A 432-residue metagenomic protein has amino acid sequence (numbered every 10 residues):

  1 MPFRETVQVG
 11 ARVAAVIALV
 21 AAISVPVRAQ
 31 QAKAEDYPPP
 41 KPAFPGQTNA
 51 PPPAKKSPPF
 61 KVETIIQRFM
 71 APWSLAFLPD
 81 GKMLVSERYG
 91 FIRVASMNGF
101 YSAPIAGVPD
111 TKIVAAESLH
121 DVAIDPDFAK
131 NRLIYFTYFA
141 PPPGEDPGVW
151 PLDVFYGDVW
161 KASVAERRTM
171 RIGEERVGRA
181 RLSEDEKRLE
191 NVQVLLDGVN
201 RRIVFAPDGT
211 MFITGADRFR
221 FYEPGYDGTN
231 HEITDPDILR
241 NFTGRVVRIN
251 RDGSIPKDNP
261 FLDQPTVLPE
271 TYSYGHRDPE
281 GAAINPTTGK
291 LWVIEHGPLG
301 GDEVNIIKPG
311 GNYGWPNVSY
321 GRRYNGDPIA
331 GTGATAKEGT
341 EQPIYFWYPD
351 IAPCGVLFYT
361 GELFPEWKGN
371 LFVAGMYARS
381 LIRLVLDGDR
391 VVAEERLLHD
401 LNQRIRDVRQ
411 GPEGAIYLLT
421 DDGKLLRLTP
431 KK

Functional and structural regions predicted by a protein language model:
Q31-K56, E117-L119, D127-A129, A140-R167 (+5 more regions): Beta-propeller domain segments
T64-F69, A106-V114, V194-G198, D263 (+3 more regions): Surface loop/turn motifs at the tips and blade-to-blade linkers of beta-strand repeat domains
T64-G90, A352-F358: Beta-strand-rich domains and repeat architectures in extracellular enzymes and scaffolds, especially beta-propellers
L84-A106: Beta-propeller domains
Y101-I124: Blade-loop segments of beta-propeller domains
P147-F205: Asp-box/WD-like beta-propeller blade repeats and closely related beta-sheet repeat scaffolds
D407-K432: Blade-level signature of beta-propeller repeat domains, shared across WD40, Kelch, NHL, RCC1 and BNR/Asp-box propellers
